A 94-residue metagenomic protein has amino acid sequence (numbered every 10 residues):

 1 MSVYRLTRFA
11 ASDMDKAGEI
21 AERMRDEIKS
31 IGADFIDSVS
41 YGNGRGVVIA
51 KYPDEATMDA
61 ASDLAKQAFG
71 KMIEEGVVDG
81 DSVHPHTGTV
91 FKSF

Functional and structural regions predicted by a protein language model:
M1-G70, E74-F94: Short S/T/G/P-rich N-terminal loop/turn motif that feeds into the first structured element of a domain
